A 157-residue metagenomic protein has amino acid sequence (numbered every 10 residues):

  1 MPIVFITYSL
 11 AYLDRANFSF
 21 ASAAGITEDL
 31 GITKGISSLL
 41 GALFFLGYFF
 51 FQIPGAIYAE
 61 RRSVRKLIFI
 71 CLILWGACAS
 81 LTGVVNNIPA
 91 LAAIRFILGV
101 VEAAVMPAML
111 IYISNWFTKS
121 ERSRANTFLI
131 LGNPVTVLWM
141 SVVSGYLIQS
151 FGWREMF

Functional and structural regions predicted by a protein language model:
Y8, G41, F45, L72 (+1 more regions): Small-residue-rich transmembrane alpha-helices and their cytosolic helix-loop interfaces in multi-pass secondary
A16, F45-I53, A103, V137-L138: Residue-level signature of mid-helix packing/kink "hotspots" within the transmembrane helices of 12-pass Major
S19-F50: Extracellular/periplasmic helix-loop-helix junction of adjacent transmembrane segments in MFS-like secondary
G31, S63, V84-A90, V101 (+2 more regions): Helix-breaking motifs and short loop linkers at transmembrane-helix boundaries and internal kinks in secondary membrane
F50-P89: Conserved MFS/SLC helix-loop-helix module at the cytosolic interface between two early adjacent transmembrane helices
I94-N133: Cytoplasmic helix-loop-helix junction between adjacent transmembrane helices in 12-TM secondary transporters
L129-F157: Helix-loop-helix hairpin linking two adjacent transmembrane segments in secondary transporters
